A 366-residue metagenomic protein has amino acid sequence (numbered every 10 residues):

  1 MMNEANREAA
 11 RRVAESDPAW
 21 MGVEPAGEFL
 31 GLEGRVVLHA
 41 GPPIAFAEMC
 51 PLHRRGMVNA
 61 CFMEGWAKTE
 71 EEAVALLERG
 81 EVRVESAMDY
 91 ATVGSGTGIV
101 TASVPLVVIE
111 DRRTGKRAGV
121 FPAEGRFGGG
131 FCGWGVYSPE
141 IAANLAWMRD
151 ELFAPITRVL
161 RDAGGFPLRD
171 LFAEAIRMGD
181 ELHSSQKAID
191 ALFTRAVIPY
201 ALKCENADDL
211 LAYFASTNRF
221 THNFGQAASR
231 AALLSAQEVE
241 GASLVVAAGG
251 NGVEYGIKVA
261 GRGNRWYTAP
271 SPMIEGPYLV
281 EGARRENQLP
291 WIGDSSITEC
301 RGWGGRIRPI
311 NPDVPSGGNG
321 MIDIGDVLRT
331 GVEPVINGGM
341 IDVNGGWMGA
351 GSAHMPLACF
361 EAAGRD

Functional and structural regions predicted by a protein language model:
M1-D366: Anaerobic metallocofactor- and corrinoid-dependent redox/one-carbon enzyme cores, especially those from methanogenesis
